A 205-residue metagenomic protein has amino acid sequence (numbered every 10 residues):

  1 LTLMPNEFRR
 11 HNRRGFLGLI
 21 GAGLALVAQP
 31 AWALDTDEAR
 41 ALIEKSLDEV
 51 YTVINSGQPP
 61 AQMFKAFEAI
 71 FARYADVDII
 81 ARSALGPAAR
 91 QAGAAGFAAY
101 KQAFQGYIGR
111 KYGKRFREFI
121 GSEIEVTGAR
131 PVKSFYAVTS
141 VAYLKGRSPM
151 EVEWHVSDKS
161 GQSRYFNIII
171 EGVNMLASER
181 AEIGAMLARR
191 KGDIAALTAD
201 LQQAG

Functional and structural regions predicted by a protein language model:
L1-H11, L19-A28: N-terminal secretory signal peptides
Q29-A33: Sec/Tat signal peptide C-region and signal peptidase I cleavage site
L34-T36, Y143: Short, low-structural-confidence N-terminal segments
T36-Y112: Early exported N-terminus immediately downstream of N-terminal targeting peptides
Q91-K101, R117, S157-F166: K/E-rich alpha-helical interaction surfaces of small helical-bundle regulatory domains
R110-M150, D200-G205: Surface-exposed, charged secondary-structure patches
P149-A177: Short beta-strand edge/turn micro-motifs at domain boundaries
I170-G205: Low-complexity, intrinsically disordered terminal/linker segments enriched in charged and Gly/Pro repeats
